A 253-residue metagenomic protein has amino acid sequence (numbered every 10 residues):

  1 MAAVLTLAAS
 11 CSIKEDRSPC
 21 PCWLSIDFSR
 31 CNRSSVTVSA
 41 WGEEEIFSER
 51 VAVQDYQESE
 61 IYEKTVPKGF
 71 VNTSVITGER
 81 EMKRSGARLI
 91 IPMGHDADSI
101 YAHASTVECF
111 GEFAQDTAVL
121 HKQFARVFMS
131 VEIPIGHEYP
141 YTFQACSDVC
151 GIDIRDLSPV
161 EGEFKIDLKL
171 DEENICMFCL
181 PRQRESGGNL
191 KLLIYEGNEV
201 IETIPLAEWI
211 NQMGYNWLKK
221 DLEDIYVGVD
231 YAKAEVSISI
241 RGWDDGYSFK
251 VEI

Functional and structural regions predicted by a protein language model:
V4-N32, G246, K250: Bacterial Sec-dependent N-terminal signal peptides
S25-S39, S130-E138: Structural motif
V36-R84, P140-Q212, V251: Tryptophan-paired
E79-Q115, N198-K233: Structured interaction patches on ligand/partner-binding surfaces of diverse proteins
T117-F124: Conserved "repeat-terminator" motif of extracellular CCP/Sushi domains
V127: A surface/extracellular/periplasmic glyco- and lipid-processing/surface-interacting theme
V227-I253: Eukaryotic extended interaction platforms
